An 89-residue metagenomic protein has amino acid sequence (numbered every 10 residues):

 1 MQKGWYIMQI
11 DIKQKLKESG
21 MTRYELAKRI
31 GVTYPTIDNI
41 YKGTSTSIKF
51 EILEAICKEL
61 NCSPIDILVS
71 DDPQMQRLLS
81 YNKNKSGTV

Functional and structural regions predicted by a protein language model:
M1-T22: A short, Lys/Arg-rich alpha-helix, primarily the initiator
Q2-G4, N39, V69-V89: Short, charged recognition helix plus adjacent turn of helix-turn-helix-like nucleic-acid-binding domains
E18, R29, E59: Residues within the alpha-helical elements of helix-turn-helix
Y24, P35, I65: Key DNA-contact positions within bacterial/archaeal DNA-binding proteins
L26-A27, I56: Short alpha-helical "recognition helix" segments of helix-turn-helix
V32-T46: Recognition helix of helix-turn-helix/homeodomain-like DNA-binding domains that insert into the DNA major groove
T44-K58: Short, basic-rich loop-to-helix N-cap that marks the start of a DNA-contacting helix
